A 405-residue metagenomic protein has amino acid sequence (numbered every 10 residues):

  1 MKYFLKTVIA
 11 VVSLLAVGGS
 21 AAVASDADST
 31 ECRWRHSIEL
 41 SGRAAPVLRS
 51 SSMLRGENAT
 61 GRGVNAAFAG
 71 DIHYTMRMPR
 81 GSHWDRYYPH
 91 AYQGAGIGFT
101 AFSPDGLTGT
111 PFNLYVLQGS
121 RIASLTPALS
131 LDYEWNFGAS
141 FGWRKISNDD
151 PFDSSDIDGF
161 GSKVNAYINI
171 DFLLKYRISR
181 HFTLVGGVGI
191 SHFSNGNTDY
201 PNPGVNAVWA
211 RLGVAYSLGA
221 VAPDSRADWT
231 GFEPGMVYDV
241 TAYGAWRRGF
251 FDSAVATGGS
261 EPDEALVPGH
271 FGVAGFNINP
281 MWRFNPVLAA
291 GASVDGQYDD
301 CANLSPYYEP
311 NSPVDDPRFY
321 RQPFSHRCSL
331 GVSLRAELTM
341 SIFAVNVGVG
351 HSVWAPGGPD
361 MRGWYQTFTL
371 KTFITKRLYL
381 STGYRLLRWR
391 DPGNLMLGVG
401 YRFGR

Functional and structural regions predicted by a protein language model:
W34, V64-G70, T108-L114, L129 (+7 more regions): Residues that define the transmembrane beta-barrel architecture of outer-membrane proteins
H36, G42-A59, H83-D85, L107 (+4 more regions): Outer-membrane beta-barrel translocator/channel fold
I38-P46, I97-F99, Y133-F141, G186-H192 (+6 more regions): Transmembrane beta-barrel strands of outer-membrane/channel proteins
L40, G70-M76, V116-I122, W135-A139 (+9 more regions): Residues on the lipid-exposed face of transmembrane beta-strands in outer-membrane beta-barrel proteins
V47-A69, G106-T108, R248-N277: Surface-exposed strand-loop-strand hairpins of Gram-negative outer-membrane beta-barrel proteins
G56-T60, F102-D105, D153-F160, N195-N202 (+4 more regions): Extracellular loop and loop/strand-boundary signature of outer-membrane beta-barrel proteins
I72, N206-S225, P392-R405: Outer-membrane beta-barrel "beta-signal"
G81-H83, Y176-L184, A220-P223, V287-A290 (+3 more regions): Repeated loop/turn-to-beta-strand initiation elements of outer-membrane beta-barrel proteins
